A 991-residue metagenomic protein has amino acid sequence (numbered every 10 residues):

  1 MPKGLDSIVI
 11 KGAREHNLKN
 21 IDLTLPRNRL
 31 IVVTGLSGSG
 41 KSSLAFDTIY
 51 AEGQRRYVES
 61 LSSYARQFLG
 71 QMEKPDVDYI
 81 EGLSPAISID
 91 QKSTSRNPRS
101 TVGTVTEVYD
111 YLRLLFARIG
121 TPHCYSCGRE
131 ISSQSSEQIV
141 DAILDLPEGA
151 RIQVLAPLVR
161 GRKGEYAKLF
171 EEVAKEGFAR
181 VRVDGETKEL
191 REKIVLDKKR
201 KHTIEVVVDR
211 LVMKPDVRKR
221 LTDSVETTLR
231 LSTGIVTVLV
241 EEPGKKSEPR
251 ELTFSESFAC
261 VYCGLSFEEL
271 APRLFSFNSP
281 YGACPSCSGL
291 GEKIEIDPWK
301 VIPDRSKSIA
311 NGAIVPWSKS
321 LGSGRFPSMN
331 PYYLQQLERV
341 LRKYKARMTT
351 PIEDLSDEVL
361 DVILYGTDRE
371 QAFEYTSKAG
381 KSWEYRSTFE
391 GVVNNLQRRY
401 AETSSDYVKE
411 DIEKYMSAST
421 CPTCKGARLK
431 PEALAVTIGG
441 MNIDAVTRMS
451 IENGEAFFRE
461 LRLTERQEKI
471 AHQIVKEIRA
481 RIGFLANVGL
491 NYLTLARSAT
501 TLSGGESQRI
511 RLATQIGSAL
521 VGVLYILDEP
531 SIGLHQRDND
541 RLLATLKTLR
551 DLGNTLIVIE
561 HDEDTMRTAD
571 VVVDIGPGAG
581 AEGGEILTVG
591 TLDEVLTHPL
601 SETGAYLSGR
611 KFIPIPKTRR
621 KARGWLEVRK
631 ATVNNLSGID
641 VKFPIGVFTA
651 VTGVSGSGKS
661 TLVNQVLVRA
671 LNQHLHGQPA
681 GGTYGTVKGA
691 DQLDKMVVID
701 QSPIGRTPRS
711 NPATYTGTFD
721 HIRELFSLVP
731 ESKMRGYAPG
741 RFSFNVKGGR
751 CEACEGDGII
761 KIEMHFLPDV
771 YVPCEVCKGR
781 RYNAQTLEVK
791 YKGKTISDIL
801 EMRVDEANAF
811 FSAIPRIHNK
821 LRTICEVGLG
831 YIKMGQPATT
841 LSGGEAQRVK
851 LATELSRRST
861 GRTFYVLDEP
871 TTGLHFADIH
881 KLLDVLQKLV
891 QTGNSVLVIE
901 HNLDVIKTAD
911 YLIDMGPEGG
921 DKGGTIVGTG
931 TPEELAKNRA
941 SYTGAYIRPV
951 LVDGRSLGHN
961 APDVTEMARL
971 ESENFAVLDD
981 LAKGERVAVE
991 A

Functional and structural regions predicted by a protein language model:
M1-A991: Conserved phosphate-binding elements of NTP-dependent enzyme cores
